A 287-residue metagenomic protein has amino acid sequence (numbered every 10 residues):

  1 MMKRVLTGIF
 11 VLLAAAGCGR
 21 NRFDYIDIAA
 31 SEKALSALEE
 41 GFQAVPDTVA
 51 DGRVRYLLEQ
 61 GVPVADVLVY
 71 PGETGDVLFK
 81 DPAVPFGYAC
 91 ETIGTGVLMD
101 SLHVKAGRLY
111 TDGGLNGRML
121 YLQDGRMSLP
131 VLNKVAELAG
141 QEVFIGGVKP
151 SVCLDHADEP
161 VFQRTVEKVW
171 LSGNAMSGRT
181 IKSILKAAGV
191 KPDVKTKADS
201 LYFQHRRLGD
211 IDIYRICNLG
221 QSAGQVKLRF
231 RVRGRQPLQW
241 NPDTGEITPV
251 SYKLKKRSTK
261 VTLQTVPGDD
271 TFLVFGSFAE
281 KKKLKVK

Functional and structural regions predicted by a protein language model:
M1-M2: N-terminal secretory signal peptides that target proteins for export/translocation
V5-L13: Sec-dependent N-terminal signal peptides
L13-F23: Bacterial Sec-dependent signal peptides at the C-terminal "C-region" and cleavage site
N21-K287: Carbohydrate-binding surfaces of carbohydrate-active enzymes
